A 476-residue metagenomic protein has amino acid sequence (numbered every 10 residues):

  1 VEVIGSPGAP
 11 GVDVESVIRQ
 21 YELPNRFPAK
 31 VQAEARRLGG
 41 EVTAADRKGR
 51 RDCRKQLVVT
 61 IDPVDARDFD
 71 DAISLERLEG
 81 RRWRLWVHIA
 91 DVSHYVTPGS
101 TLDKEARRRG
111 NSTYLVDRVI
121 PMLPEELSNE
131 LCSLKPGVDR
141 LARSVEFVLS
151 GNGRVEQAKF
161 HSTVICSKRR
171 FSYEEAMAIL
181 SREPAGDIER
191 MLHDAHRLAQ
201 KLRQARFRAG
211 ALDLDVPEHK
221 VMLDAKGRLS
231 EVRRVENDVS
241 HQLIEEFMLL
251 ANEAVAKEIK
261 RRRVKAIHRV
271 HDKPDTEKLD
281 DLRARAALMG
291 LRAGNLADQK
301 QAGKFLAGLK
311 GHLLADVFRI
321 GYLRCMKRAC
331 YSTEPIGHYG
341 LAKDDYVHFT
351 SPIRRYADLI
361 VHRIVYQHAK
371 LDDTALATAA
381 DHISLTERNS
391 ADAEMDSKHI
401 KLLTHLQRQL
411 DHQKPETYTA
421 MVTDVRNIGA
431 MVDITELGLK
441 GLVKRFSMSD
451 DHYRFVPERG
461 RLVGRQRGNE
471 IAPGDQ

Functional and structural regions predicted by a protein language model:
V1-W86, S93-A142, R170-A178, P457-D475: Charge-lined substrate channels and their catalytic hotspots, especially those that engage the 3′ end of RNA
E2-G5, D187, E236, V264-T276 (+1 more regions): Conserved short loop/turn motifs at secondary-structure junctions
G49-R51, I61-R67, A72-E79, W86-V87 (+11 more regions): Replace "in large, NTP-powered and nucleic-acid-processing enzymes" with "in large, NTP-powered factors and other
S112-R208: Conserved catalytic alpha/beta cores of large enzymes that bind or transform nucleotide phosphates and polynucleotides
E126-S128, L180-A185, L229-H241, R263-R269 (+1 more regions): Glycine- and acidic
R140-R143, F147, G151-R154, T163 (+3 more regions): Conserved alpha/beta core surface patches that mediate binding of polyanionic ligands
G151, H193-K201, N237-K257, R354: Conserved pre-motif C helix in the palm subdomain of viral-like polymerases
A254, D272, E277-D280, A284-Q476: Structured C-terminal cores of nucleic-acid metabolism proteins
